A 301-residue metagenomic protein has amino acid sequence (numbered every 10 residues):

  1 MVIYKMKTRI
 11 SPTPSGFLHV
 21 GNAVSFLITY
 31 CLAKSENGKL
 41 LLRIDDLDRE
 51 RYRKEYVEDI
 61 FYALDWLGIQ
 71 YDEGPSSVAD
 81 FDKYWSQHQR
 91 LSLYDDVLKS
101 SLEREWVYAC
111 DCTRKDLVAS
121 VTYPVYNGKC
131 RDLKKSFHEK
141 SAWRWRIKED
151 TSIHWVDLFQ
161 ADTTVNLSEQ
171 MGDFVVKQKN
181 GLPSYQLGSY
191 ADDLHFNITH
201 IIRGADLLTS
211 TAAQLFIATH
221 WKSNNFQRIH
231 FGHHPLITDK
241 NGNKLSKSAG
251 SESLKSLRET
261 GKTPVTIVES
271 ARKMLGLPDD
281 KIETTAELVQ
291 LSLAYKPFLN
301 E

Functional and structural regions predicted by a protein language model:
M1-F17, N37-L40, L67, G74 (+3 more regions): Non-catalytic terminal extensions that flank enzyme cores
V2-V121, A205-I217, W221-F226: N-terminal Rossmann-like or analogous alpha/beta NTP/dinucleotide-binding catalytic cores that position adenine
H19, R49, D80-R90, L187 (+3 more regions): Noncatalytic linker/hinge segments flanking ATPase motor cores
E55-V57, F61-T163, L167-Q170, E283-E301: Active-site neighborhoods of enzyme catalytic cores
Y56, L93-V97, S210-A213, H230 (+3 more regions): Alpha-helical structural motif
S76-D82, W145, K222-Q227, D239-K240 (+1 more regions): Low-complexity, flexible helical/coil segments
A109-S246, S253-R258: Active-site cores that bind ATP or allylic diphosphates and position pyrophosphate for catalysis
